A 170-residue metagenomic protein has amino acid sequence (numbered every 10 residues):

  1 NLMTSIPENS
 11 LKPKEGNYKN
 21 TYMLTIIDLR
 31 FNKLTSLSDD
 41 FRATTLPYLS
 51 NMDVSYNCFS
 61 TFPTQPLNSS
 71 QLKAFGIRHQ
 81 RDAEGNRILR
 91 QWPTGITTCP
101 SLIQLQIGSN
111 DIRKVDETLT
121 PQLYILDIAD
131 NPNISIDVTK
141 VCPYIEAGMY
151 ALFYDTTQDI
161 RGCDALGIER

Functional and structural regions predicted by a protein language model:
N1, K19-Y22, T44-P47, L67-S70 (+4 more regions): Inter-repeat linker/turn residues at the boundaries of leucine-rich repeats
N1, N32, N57, Q80 (+3 more regions): Consensus "Asn ladder" position of solenoid repeat domains
M3, L24, L34, L49 (+7 more regions): Conserved hydrophobic position(s) of the canonical leucine-rich repeat
M3-N9, E15-G16, L37-F41, F59-Q65 (+3 more regions): The feature encodes a structural signal of leucine-rich repeats
P13-G16, R78-G85: Acidic/polar low-complexity surface segments
L24-L29, L49-V54, L72-I77, R81 (+3 more regions): Conserved hydrophobic beta-strand positions in leucine-rich repeat
A83-E84, R90-V141: Ankyrin-repeat and related helical/solenoid repeat scaffolds used for protein-protein interactions
N131-R170: Membrane-proximal C-terminal cap and juxtamembrane stalk of leucine-rich repeat ectodomains
